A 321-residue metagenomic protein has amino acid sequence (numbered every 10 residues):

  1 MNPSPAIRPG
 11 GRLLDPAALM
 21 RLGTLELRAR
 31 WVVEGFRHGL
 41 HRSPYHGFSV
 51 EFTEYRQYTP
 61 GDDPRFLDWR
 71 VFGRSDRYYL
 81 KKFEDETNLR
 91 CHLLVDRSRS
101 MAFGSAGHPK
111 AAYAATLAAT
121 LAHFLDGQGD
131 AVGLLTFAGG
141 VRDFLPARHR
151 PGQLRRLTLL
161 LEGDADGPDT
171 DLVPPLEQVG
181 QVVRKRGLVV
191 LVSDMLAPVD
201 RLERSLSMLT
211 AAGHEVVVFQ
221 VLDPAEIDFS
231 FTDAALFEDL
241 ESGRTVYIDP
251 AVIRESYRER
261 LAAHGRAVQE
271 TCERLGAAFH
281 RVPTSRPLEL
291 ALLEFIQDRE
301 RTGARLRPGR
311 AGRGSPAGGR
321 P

Functional and structural regions predicted by a protein language model:
M1-H38, P44, Q57-D62, V71 (+2 more regions): Exposed, interaction-prone extracellular/peripheral surfaces
Y45-E51: A positional/architectural concept
E51-E54, R77: Short alpha-helical segments and helix-capping/turn motifs at coil-helix boundaries
R65-S75: N-terminal low-complexity, intrinsically disordered segments
